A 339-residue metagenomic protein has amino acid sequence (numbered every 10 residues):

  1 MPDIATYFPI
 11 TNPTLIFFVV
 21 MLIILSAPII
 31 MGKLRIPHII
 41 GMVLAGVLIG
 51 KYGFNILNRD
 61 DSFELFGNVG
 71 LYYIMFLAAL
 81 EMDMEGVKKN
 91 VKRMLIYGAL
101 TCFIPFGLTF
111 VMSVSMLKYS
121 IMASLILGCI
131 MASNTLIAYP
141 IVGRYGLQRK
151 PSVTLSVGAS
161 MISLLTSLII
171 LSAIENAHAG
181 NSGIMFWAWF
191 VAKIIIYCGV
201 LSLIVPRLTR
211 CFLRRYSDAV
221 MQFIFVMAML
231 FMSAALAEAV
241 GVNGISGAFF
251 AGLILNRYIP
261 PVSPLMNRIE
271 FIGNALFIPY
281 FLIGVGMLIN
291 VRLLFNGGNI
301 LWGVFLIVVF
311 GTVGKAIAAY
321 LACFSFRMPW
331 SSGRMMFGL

Functional and structural regions predicted by a protein language model:
I4-V19, R59-F76, Y119-T135, F186-V200 (+2 more regions): Structural signature of hydrophobic alpha-helical transmembrane segments
V20, I24-I29, V43-V47, K51 (+9 more regions): Transmembrane alpha-helical segments of multi-pass membrane transport proteins and ion-pumping complexes
M21-L25, C129-S133, F223-F231, I272 (+3 more regions): Hydrophobic alpha-helical segments embedded in the membrane of multi-pass proteins
I30, K92-Q148, L288-V291, N296-L339: Transmembrane alpha-helices that form the ion-translocation and gating core of multi-pass ion transport proteins
I30-I36, L48-R93, R210-D218, A228-F305 (+1 more regions): Membrane-interface junctions of multi-pass transporters
I36, M82-K92, M116-I121, I141-T154 (+4 more regions): Juxtamembrane helix-boundary/capping and inter-helix hinge elements in multi-pass membrane proteins
M42-K51, I96-F110, V157-S172, V220-L236 (+2 more regions): Small-residue-rich segments of transmembrane alpha-helices in multi-pass membrane proteins, especially helix faces
K51, N55-N58, L168-I184, I289-R292: Membrane-interface helix-cap regions at the ends of transmembrane helices in multi-pass membrane proteins
